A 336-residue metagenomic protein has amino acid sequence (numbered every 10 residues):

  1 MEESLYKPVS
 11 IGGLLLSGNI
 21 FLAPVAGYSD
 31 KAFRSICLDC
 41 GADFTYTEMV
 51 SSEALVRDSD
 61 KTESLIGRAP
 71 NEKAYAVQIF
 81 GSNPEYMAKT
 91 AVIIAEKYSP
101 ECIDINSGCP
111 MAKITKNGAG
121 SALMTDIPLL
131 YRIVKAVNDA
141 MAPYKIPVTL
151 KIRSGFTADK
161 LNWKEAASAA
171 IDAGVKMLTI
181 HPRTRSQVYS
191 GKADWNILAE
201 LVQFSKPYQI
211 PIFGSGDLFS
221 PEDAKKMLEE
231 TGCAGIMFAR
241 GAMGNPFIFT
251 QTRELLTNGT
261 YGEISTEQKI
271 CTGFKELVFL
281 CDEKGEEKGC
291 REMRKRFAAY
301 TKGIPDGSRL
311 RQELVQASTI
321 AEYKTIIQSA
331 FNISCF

Functional and structural regions predicted by a protein language model:
M1-F336: Flavin-dependent oxidoreductase catalytic cores
